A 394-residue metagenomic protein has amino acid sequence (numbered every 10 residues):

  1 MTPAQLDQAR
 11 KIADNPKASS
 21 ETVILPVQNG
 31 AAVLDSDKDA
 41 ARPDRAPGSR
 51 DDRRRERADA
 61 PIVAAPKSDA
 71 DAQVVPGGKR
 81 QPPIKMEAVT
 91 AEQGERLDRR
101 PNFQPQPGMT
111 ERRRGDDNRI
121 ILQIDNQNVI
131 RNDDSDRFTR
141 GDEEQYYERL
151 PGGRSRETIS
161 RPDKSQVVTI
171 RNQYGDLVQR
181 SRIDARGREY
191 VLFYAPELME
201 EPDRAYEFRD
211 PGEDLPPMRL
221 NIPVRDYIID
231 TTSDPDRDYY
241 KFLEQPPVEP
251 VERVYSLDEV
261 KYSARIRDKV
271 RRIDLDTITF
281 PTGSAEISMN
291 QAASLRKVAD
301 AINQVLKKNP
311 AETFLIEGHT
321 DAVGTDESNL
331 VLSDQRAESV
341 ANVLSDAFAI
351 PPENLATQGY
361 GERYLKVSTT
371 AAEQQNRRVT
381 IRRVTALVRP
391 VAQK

Functional and structural regions predicted by a protein language model:
M1-Q145, R188-P246, E252-R253, L257-E259 (+1 more regions): N-proximal, low-complexity, solvent-exposed accessory regions that precede a main structured/catalytic
R119-Q123, V129-R131, R156-T158, V167-R171 (+5 more regions): Soluble periplasmic/extracytoplasmic beta-strand elements of cell-envelope proteins
D125-Q127, S135, S160-P162, R171-G175 (+6 more regions): Solvent-exposed coil/turn segments that connect beta secondary-structure elements in extracytoplasmic/periplasmic
R137, Q145-R154, T158-S165, L177: Conserved nucleotide-binding/hydrolysis modules and their immediate coupling elements across P-loop/ASCE NTPase motors
G175-Q179, I183-M199, Q375: Surface-exposed edge beta-strands and adjoining flexible/disordered loops or tails in beta-rich
R237, K241-K297, T320-E327: Short, solvent-exposed beta-strand/turn patches at coil↔beta or beta↔helix junctions that act as interaction loops
L257-I266, P281-E317, E338-D346, I381 (+1 more regions): Periplasmic peptidoglycan-binding/anchoring modules of Gram-negative envelope and division proteins
N290-A292, H319-K394: Periplasmic OmpA-like peptidoglycan-binding domain that tethers envelope proteins to the cell wall
